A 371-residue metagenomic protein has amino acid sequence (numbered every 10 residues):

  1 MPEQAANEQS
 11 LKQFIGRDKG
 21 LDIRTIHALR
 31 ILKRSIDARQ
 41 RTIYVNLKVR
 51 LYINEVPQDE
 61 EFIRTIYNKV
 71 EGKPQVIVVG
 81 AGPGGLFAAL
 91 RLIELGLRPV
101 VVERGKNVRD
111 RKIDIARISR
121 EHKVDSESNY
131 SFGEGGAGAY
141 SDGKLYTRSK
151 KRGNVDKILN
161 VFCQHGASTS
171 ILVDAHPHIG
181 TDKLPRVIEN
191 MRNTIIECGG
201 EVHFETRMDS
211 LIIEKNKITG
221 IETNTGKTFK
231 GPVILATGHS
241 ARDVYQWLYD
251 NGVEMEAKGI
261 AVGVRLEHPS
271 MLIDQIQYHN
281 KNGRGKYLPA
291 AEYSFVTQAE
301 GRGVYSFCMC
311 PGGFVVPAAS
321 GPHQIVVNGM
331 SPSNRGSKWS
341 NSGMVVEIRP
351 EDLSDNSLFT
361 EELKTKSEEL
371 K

Functional and structural regions predicted by a protein language model:
M1-V45, V49-Y140, K144-K371: Residues forming the flavin
